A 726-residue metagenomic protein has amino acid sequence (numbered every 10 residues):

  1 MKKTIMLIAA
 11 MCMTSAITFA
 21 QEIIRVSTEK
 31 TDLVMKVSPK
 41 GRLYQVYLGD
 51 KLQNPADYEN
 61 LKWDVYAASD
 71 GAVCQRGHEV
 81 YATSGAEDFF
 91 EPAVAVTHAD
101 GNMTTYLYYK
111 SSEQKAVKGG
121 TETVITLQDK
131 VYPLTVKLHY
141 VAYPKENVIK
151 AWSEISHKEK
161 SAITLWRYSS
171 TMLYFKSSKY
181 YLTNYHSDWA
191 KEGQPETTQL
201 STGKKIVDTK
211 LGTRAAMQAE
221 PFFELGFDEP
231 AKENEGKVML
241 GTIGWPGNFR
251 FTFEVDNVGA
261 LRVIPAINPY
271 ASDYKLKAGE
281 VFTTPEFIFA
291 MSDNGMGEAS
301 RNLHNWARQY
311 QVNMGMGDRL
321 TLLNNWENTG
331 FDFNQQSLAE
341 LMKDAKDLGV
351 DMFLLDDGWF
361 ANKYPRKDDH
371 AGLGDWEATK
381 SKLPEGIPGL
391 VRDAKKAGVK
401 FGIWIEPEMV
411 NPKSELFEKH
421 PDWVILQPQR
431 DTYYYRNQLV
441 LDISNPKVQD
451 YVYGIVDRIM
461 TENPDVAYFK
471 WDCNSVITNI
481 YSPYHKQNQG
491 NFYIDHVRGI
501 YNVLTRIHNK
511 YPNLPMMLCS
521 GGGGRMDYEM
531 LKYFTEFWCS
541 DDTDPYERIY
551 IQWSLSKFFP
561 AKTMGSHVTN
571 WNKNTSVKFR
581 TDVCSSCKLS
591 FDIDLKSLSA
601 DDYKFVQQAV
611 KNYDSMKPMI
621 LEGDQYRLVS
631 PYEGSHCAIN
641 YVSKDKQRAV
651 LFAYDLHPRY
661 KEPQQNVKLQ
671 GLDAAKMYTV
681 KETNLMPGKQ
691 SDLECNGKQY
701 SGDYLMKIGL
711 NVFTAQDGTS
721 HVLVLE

Functional and structural regions predicted by a protein language model:
M1-Q21: Bacterial Sec-dependent N-terminal signal peptides
E22-S27, T31-M35, R42-E254, Y270 (+1 more regions): Polysaccharide-binding surfaces and accessory modules of carbohydrate-active proteins
K30, F223-L225, E233, S630-A674: Carbohydrate-binding surface patches
Q75-G77, G85-L107, P230, E235-N248 (+6 more regions): Glycine-rich, aromatic-flanked loop segments that form ligand/cofactor-binding clefts across common enzyme folds
N102-Y108, Y274-D293, G718-E726: Short Pro-Gly-centered flexible turn/kink motifs
M314-G454, N463, Y468: Aromatic-lined carbohydrate-binding/catalytic grooves of carbohydrate-active enzymes
P384-G386, E418-H420, V424-K578, K588-I593 (+1 more regions): Active-site neighborhood of glycoside hydrolase catalytic domains
H657-E726: C-terminal beta-sandwich/jelly-roll accessory domains of carbohydrate-active enzymes
